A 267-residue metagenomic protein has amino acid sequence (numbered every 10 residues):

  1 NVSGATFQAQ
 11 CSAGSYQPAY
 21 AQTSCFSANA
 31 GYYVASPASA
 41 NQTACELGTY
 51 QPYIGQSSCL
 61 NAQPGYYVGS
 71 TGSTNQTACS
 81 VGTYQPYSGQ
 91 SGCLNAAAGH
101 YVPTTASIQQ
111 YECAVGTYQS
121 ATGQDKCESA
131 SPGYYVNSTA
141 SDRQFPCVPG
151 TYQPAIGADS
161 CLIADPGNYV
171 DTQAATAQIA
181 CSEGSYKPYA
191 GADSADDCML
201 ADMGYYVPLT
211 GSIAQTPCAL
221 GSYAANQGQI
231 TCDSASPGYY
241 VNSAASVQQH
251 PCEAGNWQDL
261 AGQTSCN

Functional and structural regions predicted by a protein language model:
N1-N267: Disulfide-rich, cysteine-dense extracellular ectodomains and adjacent flexible linkers of secreted and cell-surface
